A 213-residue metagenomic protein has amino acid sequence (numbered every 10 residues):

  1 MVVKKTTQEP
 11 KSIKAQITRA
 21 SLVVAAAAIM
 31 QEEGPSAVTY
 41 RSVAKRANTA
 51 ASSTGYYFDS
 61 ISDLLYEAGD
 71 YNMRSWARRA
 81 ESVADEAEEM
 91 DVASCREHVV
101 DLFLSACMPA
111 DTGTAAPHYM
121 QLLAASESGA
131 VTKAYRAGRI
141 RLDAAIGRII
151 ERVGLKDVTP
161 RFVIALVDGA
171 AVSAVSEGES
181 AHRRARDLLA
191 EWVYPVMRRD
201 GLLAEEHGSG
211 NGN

Functional and structural regions predicted by a protein language model:
M1-I17, G201-N213: N-terminal intrinsically disordered/low-complexity leader segments
S21, A25-E33, R79-S82, E86 (+2 more regions): Solvent-exposed, amphipathic alpha-helical segments
S21, A25-E67: Helix-turn-helix
D70-A77: Short, basic, alpha-helical segments at the C-terminal edge of helix-turn-helix-like DNA-binding modules
A80-T114, V163, R186: Hydrophobic alpha-helical connector segments
E81, L104, L122-L123, G147-E151: Amphipathic alpha-helical segments within well-ordered protein domains
M108-T132, R139: Amphipathic alpha-helical segments used for helix-helix packing
V131-R136, I140, E151-N213: Hydrophobic/aromatic-rich alpha-helical bundle segments in the mid-to-C-terminal region
